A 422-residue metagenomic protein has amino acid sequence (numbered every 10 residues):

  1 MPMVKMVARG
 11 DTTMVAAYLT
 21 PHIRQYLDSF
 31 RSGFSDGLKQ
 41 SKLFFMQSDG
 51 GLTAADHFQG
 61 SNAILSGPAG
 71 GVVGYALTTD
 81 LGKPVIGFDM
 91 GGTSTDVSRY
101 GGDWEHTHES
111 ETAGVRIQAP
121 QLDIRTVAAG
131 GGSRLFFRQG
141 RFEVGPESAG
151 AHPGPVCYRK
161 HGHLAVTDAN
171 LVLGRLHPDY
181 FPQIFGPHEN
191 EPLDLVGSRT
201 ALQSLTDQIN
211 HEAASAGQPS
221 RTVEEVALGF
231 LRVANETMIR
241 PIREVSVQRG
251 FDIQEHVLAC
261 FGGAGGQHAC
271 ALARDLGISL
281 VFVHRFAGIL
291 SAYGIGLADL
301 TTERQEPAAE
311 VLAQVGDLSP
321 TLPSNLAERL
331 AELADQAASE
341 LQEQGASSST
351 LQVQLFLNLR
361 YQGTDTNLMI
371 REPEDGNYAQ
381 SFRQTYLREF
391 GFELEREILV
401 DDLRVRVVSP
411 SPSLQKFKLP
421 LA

Functional and structural regions predicted by a protein language model:
M1, Q47, S61-A69, D89 (+5 more regions): Active-site nucleophile and cofactor-binding loops and adjacent substrate-binding regions of central metabolic enzymes
M1-P68, G154-D207: Gly/Ser/Thr-rich active-site cleft segment
M6-A16, D28-R31, G50-V85, T107-L122 (+3 more regions): Conserved phosphate-binding catalytic cores of ATP/NTP-utilizing and phosphoryl-transfer enzymes
D36, S48, Y100-D103, F136-R141 (+2 more regions): Short acidic-glycine loop/turn motifs at beta-strand connectors
K42-F44, N62-A63, G70, P84-I86 (+9 more regions): Structural motif
P84, G92, G145, A149-H152 (+4 more regions): C-terminal, non-catalytic interaction/recognition modules in large multi-subunit enzymes and RNPs
I86-G87, S94-V144, P153-P155, V283-G294: Glycine/threonine-rich beta-strand-loop-alpha-helix active-site module that forms ligand/phosphate-binding
